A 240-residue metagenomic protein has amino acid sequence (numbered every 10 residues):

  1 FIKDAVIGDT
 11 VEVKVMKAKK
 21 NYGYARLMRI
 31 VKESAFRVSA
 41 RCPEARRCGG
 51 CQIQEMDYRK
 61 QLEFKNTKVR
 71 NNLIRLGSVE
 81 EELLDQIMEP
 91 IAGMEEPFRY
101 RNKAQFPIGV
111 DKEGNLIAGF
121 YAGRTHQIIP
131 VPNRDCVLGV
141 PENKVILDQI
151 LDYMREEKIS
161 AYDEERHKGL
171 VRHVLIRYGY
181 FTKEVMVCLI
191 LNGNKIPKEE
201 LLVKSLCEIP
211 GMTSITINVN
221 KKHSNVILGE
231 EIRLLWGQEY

Functional and structural regions predicted by a protein language model:
F1-Y240: Accessory RNA-recognition modules of RNA-modification enzymes
